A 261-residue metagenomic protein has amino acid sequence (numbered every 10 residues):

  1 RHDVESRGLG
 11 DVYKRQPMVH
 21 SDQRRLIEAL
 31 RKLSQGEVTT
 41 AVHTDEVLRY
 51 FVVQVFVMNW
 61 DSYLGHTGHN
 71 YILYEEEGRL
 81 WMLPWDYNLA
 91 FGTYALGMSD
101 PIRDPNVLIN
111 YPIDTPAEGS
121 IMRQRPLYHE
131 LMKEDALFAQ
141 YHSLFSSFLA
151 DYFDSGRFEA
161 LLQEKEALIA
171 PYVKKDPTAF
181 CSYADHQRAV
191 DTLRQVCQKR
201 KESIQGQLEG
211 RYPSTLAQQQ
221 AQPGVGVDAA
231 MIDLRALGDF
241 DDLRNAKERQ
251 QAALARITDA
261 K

Functional and structural regions predicted by a protein language model:
H2-Y13: Single conserved hydrophobic/aromatic residue that forms the stacking wall/gate of nucleotide- or nucleobase-binding
R15, H20-G65, N70-A260: Middle-to-C-terminal accessory/interaction subdomains
